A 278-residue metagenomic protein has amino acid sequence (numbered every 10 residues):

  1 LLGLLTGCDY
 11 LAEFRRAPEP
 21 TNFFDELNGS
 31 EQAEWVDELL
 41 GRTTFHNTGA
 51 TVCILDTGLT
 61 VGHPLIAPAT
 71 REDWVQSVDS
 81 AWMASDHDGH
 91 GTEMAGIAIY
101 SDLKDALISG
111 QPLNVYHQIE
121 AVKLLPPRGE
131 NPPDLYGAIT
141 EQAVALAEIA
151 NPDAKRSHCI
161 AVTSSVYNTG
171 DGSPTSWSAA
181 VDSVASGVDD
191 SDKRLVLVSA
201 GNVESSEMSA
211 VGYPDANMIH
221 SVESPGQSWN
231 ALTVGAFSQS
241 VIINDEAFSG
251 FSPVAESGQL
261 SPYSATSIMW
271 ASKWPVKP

Functional and structural regions predicted by a protein language model:
L1-T43: Autoinhibitory propeptides
T6-G7, L65-P68, L135, S173 (+2 more regions): Short coil/turn segments at secondary-structure boundaries
P18, D56-L59, A121-P126, S164-V166 (+3 more regions): Short, flexible loop/turn elements at secondary-structure junctions
L40-W74, A81-Y136, D171-G172, S191-K193 (+3 more regions): Subtilisin-like serine protease catalytic core
D56-L65, H220-P278: Extracellular S/T/G-rich loop segment that most often corresponds to the catalytic His/Ser-adjacent loop
R71-A84, A210-S221: Short helix/strand-bridging catalytic loops that position acidic/His residues to coordinate divalent metals and engage
L125-N230, S238-V241: Substrate-binding/access-modulating region of protease and related hydrolase catalytic domains
